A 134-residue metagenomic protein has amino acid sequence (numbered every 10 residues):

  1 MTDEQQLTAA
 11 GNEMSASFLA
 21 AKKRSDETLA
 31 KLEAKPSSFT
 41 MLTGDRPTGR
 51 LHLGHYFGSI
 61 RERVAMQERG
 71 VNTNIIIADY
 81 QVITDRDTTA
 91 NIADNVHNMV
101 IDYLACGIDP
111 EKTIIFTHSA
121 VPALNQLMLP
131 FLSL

Functional and structural regions predicted by a protein language model:
M1-R50, E68, P110-T113: Non-catalytic terminal extensions that flank enzyme cores
A9-A10, A16, A20-A21, A30 (+6 more regions): A sequence-composition feature that detects small, non-aromatic residues
A20-R24, H55-G58, N95: Short secondary-structure boundary/capping elements
K31-I92, F131: N-terminal catalytic cores of NTP/NDP-binding nucleotidyl/phosphoryl-transfer enzymes
A90-L134: Divalent-metal (Mg2+/Mn2+/Ca2+)-assisted nucleotide/phosphate chemistry catalytic cores
